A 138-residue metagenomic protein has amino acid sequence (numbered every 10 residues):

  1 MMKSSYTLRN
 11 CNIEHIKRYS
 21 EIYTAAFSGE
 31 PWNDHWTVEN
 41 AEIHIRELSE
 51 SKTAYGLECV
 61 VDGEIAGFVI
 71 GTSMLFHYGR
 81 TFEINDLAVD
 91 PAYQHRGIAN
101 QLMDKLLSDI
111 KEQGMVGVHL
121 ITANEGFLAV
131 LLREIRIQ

Functional and structural regions predicted by a protein language model:
S5-E21: A short beta-loop-alpha structural element at the N-terminal edge of CoA-dependent acyl/N-acetyltransferase catalytic
T24-R46, A54: Conserved GNAT-fold acetyl-CoA-binding loop/helix
E58, E64-S73, E83, A88: Conserved beta-strand in the GNAT
M74-I84, Q94, Q113-V116: A conserved beta-turn-beta hairpin within the catalytic core of GNAT-like acetyltransferases that forms part
N85, D90, Q94, A123: Residue-level recognition of the GNAT/N-acetyltransferase active site
V89, H95-S108: Conserved acetyl-CoA-binding loop-helix of GNAT-fold acetyltransferases
I110-A123: Conserved GNAT acetyl-CoA-binding A-motif
L132-Q138: Conserved acetyl-CoA-binding loop of GNAT-fold acetyltransferases
